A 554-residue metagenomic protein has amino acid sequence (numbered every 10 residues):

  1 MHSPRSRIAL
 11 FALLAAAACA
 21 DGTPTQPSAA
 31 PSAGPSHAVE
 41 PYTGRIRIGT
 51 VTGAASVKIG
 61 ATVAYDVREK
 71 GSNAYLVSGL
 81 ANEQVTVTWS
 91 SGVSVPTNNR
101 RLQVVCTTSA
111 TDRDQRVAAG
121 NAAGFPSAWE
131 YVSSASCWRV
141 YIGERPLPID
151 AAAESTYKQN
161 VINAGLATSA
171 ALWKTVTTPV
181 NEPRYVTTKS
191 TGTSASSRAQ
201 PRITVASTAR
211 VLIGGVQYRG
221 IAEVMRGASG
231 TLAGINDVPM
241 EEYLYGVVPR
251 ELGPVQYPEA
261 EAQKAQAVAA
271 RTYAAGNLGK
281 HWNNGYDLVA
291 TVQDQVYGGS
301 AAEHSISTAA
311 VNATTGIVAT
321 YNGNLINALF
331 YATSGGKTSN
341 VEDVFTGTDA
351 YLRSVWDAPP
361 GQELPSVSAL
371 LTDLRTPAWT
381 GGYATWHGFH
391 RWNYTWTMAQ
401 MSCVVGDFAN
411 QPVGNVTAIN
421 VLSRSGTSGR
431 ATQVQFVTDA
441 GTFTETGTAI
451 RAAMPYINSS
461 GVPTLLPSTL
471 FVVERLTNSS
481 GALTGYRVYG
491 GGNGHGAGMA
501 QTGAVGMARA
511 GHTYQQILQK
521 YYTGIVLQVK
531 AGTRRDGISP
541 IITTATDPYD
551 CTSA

Functional and structural regions predicted by a protein language model:
H2-R5, A20-A554: Conserved, single-site charged/polar hotspot
R5-F11: Sec-dependent signal peptide recognition, specifically the positively charged N-region followed immediately by
A16-A18: C-terminal motif of bacterial Sec signal peptides marking the signal peptidase cleavage site
